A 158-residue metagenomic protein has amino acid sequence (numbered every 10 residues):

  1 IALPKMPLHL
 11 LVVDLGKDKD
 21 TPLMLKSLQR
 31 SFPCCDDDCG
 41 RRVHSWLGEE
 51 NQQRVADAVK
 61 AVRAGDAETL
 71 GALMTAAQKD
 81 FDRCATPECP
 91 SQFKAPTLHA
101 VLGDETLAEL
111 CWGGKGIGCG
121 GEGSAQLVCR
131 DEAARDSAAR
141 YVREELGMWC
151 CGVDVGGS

Functional and structural regions predicted by a protein language model:
I1-G116, Q126-S158: C-terminal nucleotide
C119: A short, basic/aromatic helix-end/turn motif that makes direct DNA contacts
E122: Active-site pocket scaffolds in enzymes
